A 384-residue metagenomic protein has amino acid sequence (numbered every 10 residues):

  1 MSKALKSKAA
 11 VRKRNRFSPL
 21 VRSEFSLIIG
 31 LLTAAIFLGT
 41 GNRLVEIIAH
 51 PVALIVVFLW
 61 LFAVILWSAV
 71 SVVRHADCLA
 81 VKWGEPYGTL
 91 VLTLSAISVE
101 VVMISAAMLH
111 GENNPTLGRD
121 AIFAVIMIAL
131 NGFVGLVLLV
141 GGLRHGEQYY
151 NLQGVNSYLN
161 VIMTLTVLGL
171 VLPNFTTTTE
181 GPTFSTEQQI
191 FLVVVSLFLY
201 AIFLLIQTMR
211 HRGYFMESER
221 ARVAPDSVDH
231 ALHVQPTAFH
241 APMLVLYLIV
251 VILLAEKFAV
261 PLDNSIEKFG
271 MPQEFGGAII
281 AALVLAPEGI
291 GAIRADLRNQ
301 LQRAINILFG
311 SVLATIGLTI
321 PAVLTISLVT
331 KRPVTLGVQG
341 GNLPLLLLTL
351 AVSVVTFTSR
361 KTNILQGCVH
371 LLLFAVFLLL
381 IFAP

Functional and structural regions predicted by a protein language model:
S2-P384: Hydrophobic alpha-helical segments, chiefly the membrane-spanning helices and signal/signal-anchor peptides
